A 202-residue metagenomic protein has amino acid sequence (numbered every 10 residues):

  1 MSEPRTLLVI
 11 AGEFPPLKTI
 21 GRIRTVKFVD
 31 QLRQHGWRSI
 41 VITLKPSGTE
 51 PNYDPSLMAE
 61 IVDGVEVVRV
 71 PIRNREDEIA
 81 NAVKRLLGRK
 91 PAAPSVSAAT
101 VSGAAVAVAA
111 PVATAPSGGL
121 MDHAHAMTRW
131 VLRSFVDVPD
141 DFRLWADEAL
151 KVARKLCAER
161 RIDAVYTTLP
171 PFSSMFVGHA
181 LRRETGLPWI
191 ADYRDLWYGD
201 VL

Functional and structural regions predicted by a protein language model:
M1-I79: N-terminal subdomain of nucleotide-sugar transferases
E3, V9, V136, L150-R160: Terminal low-complexity segments of carbohydrate-biosynthetic enzymes
Q31, V152-L156, L181: A generic secondary-structure signal
H35, R160, L181-L187: Helix C-cap/helix->beta junction micro-motif
L44-D147, L156: A conserved catalytic-core segment of Leloir-type glycosyltransferases
S95-G103, A110, A153-S174, L187-I190: Short N-terminal targeting/anchoring amphipathic segment
F135-L150, V165-T185, A191-R194, G199: An aromatic- and histidine-rich active-site surface loop
R160, D200-L202: Short acidic, glycine/proline-rich loop/turn micro-motifs
